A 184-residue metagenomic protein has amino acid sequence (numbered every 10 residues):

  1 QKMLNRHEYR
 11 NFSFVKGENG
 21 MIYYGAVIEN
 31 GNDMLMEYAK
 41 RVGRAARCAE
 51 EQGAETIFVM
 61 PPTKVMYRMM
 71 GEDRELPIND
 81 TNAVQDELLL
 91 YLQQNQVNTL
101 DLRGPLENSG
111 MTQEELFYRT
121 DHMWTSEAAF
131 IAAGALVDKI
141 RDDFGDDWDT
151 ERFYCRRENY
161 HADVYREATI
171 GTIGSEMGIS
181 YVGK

Functional and structural regions predicted by a protein language model:
Q1-K184: Extracellular glycan-modifying ectodomains
